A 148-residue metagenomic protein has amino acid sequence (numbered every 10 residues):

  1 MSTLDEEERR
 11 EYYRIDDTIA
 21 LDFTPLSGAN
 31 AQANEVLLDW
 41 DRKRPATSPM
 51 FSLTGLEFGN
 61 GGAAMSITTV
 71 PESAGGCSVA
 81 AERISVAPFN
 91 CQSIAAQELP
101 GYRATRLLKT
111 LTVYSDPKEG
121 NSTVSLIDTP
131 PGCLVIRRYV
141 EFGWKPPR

Functional and structural regions predicted by a protein language model:
M1-E72, Y139-E141: N-terminal secretory signal peptides
Y12-D16, V79-A81, C91, P131-Y139: Short, structured motif recognition centered on aromatic/hydrophobic residues
L37, Y102-N121: A cross-kingdom feature marking solvent-exposed beta-strand/loop segments within repeated, beta-rich binding/scaffold
P49-S52, T112, C133-L134: Short beta-strand micro-motifs in enzyme catalytic cores
G59-T110: Long, charged/polar, surface-exposed segments that mediate recognition or autoinhibition
S85-A87, V140-G143: Short, solvent-exposed aromatic-acidic interface loops
Y114-K118, S122-G132, I136: Short, exposed beta-strand-loop hairpins at the edges of beta-sheets in extracellular/periplasmic proteins
K145-R148: Short, solvent-exposed mixed-charge patches
